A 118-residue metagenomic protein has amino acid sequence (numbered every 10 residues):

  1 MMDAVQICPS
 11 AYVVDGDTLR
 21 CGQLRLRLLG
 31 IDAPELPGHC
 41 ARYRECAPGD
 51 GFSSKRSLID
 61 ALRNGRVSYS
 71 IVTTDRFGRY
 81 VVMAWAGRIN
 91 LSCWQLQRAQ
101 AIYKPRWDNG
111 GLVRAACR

Functional and structural regions predicted by a protein language model:
M1-R118: Small beta-barrel nucleic-acid-binding modules, primarily SNase/OB-fold domains and secondarily Tudor-like barrels
